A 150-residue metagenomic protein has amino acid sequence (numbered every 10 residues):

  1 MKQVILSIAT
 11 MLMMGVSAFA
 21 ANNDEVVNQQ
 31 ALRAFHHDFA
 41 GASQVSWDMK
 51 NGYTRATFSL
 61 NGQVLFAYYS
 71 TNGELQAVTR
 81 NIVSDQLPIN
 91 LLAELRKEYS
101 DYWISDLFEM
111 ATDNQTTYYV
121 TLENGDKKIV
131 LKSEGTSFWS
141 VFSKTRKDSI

Functional and structural regions predicted by a protein language model:
M1-E25, F35: Bacterial Sec-dependent N-terminal signal peptides
A21-I150: Interaction-mediating elements
